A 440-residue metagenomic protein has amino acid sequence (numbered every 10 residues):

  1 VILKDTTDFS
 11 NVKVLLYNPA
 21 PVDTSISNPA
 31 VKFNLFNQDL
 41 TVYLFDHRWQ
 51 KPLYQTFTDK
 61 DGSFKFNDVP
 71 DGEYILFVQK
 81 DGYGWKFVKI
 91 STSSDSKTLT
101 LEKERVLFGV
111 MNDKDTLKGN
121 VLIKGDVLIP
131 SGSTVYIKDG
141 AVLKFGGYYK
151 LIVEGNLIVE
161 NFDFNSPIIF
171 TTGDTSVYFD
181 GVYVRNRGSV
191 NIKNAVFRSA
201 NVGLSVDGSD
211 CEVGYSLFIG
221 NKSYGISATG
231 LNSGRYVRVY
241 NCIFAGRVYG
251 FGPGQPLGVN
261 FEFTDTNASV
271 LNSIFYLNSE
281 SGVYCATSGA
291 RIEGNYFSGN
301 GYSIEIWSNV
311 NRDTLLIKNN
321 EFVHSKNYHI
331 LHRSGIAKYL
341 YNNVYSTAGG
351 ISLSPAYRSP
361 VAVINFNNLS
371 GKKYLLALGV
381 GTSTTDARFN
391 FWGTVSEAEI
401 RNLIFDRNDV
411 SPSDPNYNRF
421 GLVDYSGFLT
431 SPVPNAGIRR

Functional and structural regions predicted by a protein language model:
V1-T7, T24-F33, R105: A short, Gly/Thr-enriched small/hydrophobic beta-strand-prone motif that recurs across taxa
I2-K4, S91-L107: Extracellular beta-sheet/turn segments enriched in Thr/Pro/Gly and aliphatic residues
T6-S10, N37, D71: Short proline/glycine-enriched turn/loop motifs at strand-loop junctions of beta-rich domains
K13-Y17, Y43, F77: Beta-strand signatures of extracellular beta-sandwich domains
A20-S63: Short, acidic Ser/Thr/Gly-rich low-complexity loop/linker segments typical of extracellular and cell-surface proteins
K60, F66, T100-R440: Beta-strand/loop edge motif enriched in small/polar residues
P70-G82: A short, solvent-exposed beta-strand micro-motif common in secreted/extracellular proteins
W85-S91: Edge beta-strands of extracellular beta-sandwich domains
